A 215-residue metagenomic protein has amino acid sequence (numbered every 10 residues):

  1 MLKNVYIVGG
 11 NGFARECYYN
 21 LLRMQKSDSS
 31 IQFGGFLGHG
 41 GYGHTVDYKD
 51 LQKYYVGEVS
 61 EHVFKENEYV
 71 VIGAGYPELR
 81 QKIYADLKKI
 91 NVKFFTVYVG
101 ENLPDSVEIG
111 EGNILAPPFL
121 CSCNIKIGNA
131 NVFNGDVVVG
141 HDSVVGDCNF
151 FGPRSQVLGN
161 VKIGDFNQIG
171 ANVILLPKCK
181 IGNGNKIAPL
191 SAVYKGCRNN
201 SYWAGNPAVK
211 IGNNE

Functional and structural regions predicted by a protein language model:
M1-A74: A solvent-exposed beta-alpha-beta segment
M1-K3, I31-F33, K65-N67, N91 (+5 more regions): A general structural motif
G9, V70, F94, G140-H141: Generic structural signal for conserved hydrophobic packing positions in ordered secondary structure
A14, Y42-G43, L79, L103 (+1 more regions): Flexible, glycine-rich phosphate/dinucleotide-binding loops and adjacent beta-alpha linkers at cofactor/substrate
Y18-N20, K82-D86, R198-N199, E215: Short amphipathic alpha-helical segments
Y55-E108, G112-S122: Compact structured core domains
T96-I211: Structural signal for interior beta-strand "rungs" in well-ordered beta-sheet cores of soluble enzyme domains
